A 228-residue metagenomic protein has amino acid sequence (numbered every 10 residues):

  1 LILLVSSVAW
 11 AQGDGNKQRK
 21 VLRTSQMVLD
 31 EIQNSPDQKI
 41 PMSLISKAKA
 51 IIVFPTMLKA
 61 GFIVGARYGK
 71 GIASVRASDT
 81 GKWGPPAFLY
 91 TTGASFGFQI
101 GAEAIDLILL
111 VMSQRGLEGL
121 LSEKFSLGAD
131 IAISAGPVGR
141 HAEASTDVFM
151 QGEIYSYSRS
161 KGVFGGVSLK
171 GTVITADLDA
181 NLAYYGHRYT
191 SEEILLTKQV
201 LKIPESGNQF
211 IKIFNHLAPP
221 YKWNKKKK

Functional and structural regions predicted by a protein language model:
S6-V8: N-terminal signal peptide c-region/cleavage motif recognized by signal peptidases
Q12-K228: Small-residue-enriched, tightly packed secondary-structure blocks
